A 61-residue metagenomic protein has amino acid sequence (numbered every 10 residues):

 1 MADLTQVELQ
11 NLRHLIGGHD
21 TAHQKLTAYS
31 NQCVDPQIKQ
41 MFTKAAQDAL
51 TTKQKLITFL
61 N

Functional and structural regions predicted by a protein language model:
M1-N61: Amphipathic alpha-helical hairpins
